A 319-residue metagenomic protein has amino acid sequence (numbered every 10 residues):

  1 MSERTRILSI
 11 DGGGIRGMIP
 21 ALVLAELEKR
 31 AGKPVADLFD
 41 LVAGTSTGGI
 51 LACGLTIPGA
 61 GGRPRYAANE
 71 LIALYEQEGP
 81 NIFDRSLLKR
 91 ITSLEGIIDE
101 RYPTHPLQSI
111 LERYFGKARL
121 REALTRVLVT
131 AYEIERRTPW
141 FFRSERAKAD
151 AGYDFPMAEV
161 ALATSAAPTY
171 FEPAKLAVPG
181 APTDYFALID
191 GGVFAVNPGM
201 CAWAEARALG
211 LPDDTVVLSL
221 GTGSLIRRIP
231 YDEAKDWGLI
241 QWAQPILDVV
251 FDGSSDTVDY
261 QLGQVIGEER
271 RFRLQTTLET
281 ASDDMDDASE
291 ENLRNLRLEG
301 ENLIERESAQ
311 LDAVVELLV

Functional and structural regions predicted by a protein language model:
M1, A31-A36, R63, E112-V127 (+2 more regions): Surface-exposed acidic, glycine-flexible loop patches that form ligand/cofactor-binding and adhesion interfaces
S2-E3, I98, E172, L176-Y185 (+5 more regions): C-terminal helical/tail subdomains of lipid-metabolizing enzymes
R4-I7, R16-L111, D154, E159-A161 (+1 more regions): Patatin-like phospholipase
I10, V42, L188-D190: Short hydrophobic beta-strand that contains or immediately precedes a catalytic carboxylate
I97, E122-A208, Q241: Active-site gating loop/helix substructures
A131-R136, R146, S219-I226, L278: Glycine-rich beta-alpha junction loops
